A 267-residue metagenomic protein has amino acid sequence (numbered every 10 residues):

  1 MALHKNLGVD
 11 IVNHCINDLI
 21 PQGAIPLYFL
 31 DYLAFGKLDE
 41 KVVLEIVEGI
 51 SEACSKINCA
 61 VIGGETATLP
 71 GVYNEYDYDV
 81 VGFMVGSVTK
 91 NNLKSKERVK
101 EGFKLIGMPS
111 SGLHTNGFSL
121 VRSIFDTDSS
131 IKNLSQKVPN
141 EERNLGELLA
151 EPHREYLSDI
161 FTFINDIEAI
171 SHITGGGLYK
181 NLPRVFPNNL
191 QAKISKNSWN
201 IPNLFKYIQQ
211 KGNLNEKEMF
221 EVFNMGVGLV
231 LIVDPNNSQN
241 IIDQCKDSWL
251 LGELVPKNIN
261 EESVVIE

Functional and structural regions predicted by a protein language model:
M1-S111: Glycine-rich phosphate/pyrophosphate-binding loop regions near the starts of catalytic domains
D10, E65-T66, V88, P109 (+5 more regions): Gly/Ser/Thr-rich beta-alpha loop segments that engage phosphate groups in nucleotides
G23-I25, L120, D166, D247: Short loop/turn motifs at secondary-structure junctions
K37, T115, P202: Loop/helix-junction capping segments adjacent to catalytic residues or to phosphate/diphosphate-binding pockets
V42-I57, Y73-Y78, T127-A150, R154-E267: Glycine-/charge-enriched secondary-structure boundary and capping motifs
D79, N92-R143: Short, acidic (Asp/Glu-rich) active-site segment that either coordinates a divalent metal cofactor
